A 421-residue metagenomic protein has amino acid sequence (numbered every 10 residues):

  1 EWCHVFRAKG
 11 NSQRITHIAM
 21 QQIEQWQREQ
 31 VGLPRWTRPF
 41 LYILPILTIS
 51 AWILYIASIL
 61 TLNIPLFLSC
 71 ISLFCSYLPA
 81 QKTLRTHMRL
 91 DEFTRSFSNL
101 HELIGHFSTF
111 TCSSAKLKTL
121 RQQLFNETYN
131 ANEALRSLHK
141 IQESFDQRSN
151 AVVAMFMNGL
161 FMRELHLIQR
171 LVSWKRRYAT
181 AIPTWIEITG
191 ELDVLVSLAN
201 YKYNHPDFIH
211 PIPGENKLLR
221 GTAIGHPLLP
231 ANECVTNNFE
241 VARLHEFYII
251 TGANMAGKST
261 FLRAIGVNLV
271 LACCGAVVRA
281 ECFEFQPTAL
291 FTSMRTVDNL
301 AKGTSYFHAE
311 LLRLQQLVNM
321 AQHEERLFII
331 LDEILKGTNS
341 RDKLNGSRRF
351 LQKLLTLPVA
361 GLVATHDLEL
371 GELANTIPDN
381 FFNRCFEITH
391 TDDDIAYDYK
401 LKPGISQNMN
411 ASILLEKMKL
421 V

Functional and structural regions predicted by a protein language model:
E1-A253, T260-A289, L312: Alpha-helical coupling/stalk and coiled-coil linker elements that connect catalytic or binding modules and transmit
L60, I64-S69, L78-P79, L198 (+1 more regions): ATPase nucleotide-binding head domains, primarily ABC-like/P-loop NTPase cores
